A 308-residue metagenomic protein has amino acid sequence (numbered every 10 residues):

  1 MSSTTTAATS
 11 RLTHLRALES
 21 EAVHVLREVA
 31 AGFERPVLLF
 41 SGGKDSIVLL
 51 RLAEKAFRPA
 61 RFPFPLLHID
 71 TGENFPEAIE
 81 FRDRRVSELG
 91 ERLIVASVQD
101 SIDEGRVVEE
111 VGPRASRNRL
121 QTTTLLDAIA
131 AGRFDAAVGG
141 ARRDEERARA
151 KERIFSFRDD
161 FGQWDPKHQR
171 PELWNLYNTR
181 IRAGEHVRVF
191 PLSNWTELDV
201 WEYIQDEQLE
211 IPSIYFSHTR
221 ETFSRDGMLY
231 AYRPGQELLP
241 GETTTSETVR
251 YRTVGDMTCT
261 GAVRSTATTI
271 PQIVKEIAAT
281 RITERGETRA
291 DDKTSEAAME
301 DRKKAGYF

Functional and structural regions predicted by a protein language model:
S2-F308: Nucleotide-activated chemistry modules centered on ATP-dependent adenylation/adenylyltransferase
